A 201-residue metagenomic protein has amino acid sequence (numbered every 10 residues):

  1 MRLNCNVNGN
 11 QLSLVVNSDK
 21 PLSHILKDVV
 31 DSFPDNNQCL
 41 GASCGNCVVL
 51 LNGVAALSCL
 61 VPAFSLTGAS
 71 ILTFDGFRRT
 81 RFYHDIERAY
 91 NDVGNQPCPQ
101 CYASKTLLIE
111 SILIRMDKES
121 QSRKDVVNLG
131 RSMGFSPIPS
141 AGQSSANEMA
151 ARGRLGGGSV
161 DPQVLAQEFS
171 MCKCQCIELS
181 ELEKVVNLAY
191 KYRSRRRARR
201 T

Functional and structural regions predicted by a protein language model:
M1-T201: Signature of N-terminal electron-transfer/Fe-S-associated modules in redox systems
